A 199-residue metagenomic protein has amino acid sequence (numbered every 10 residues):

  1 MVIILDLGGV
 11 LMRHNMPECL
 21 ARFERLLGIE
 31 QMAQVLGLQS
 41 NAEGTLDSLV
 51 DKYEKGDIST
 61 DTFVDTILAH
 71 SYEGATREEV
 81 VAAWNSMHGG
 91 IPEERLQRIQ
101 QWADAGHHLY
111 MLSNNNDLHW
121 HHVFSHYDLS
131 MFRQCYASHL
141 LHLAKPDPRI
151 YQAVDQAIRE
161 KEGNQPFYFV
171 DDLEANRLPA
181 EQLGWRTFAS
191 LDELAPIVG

Functional and structural regions predicted by a protein language model:
M1-A42, Q182: Active-site neighborhood of HAD-like aspartate-dependent phosphohydrolases
M1-L5, N116-D117, H121-G199: Asp-based, Mg2+/Mn2+-dependent phosphohydrolase catalytic module
R13, Y110-N114, V170-D171: Short beta-strand segments
L20, L96-A103, Y151, R177: Short amphipathic alpha-helical segments and helix-helix/interface helices
A21-F23, M32-Q39, V50-K52, V80-E93: Helical cap/lid subdomains and adjacent loops of hydrolase enzymes that gate the active-site channel and determine
L27-E43, Y72-A83, E162-N164: Short, surface-exposed acidic
D47-V81: A metal-dependent, Asp-based hydrolase signature
T76-F124: Substrate-recognition element of Asp-dependent hydrolases with the DxDx(T/V) motif
